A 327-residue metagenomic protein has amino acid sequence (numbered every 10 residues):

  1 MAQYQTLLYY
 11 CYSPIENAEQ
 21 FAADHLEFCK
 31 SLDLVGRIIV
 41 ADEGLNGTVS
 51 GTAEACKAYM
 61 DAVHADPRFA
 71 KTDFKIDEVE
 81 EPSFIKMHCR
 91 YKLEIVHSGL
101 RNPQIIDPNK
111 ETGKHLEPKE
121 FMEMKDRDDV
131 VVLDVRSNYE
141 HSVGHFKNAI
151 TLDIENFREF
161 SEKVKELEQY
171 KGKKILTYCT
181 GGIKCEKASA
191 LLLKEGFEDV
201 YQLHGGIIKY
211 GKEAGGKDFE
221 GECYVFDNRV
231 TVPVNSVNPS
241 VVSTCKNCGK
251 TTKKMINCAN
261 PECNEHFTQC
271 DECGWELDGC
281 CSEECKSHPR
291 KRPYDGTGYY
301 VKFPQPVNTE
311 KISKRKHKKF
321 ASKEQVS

Functional and structural regions predicted by a protein language model:
A2-K114, R127, S137-K174, I183-S327: Rhodanese-like catalytic fold shared by cysteine-dependent sulfurtransferases and DSP/PTP-type phosphatases
K114-M122: Phosphate-interacting basic helix/loop segments used at nucleotide- and nucleic-acid interfaces
V132-D134: Structural scaffold elements adjacent to functional motifs in cytosolic proteins
T180: Substrate-contacting helices/loops that form the catalytic groove of nucleic-acid and nucleotide-polymer processing
